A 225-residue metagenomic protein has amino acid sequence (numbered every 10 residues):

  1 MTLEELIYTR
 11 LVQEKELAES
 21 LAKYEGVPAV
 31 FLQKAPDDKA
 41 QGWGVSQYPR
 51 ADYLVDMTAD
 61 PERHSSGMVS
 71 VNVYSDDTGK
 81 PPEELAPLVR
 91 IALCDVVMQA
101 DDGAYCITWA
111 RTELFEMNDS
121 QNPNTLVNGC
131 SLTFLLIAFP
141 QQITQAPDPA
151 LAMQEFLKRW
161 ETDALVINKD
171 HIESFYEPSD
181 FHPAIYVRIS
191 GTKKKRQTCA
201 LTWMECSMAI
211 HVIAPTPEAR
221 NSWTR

Functional and structural regions predicted by a protein language model:
M1-P61, V96-T108, F139-K193: Small/polar-rich, solvent-exposed N-terminal microdomains that initiate assembly or binding
P49-Y53, S65-G67, V71, D76-L85 (+1 more regions): A broadly used, surface-exposed interaction patch
L54-P61, N118-P123, K194-A200: Short beta-strand/turn micro-motifs at beta-sheet edges
R63-D77, L126-F139, T202-E218: Oligomerization/assembly interface segments of phage tail-like spikes and tubes
T78-E84, T144, P217-T224: Short, conserved charged micro-motifs
P82-A104, R225: Short, acidic/charged, Gly/Pro-enriched secondary-structure junctions
A104-D119, R225: Short beta-strand and beta-hairpin "edge-sheet" elements
S179-M204, H211-R225: C-terminal interaction module
